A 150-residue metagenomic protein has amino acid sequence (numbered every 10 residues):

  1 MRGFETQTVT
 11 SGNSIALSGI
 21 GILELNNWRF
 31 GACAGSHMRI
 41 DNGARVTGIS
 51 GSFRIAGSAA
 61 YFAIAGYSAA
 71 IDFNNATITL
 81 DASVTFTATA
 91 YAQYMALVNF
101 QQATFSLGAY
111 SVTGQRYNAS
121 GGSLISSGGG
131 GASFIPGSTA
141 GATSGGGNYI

Functional and structural regions predicted by a protein language model:
M1-I150: Polar, enzyme-active/binding microenvironments
